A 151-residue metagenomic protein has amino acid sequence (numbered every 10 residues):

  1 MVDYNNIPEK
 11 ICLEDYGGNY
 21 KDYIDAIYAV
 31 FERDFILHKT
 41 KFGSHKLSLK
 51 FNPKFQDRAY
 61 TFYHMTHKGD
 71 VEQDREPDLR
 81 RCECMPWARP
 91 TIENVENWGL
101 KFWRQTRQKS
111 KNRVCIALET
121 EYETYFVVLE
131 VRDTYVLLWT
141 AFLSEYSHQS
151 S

Functional and structural regions predicted by a protein language model:
M1-S151: Ribonuclease/tRNase effector modules and their secretory precursors
